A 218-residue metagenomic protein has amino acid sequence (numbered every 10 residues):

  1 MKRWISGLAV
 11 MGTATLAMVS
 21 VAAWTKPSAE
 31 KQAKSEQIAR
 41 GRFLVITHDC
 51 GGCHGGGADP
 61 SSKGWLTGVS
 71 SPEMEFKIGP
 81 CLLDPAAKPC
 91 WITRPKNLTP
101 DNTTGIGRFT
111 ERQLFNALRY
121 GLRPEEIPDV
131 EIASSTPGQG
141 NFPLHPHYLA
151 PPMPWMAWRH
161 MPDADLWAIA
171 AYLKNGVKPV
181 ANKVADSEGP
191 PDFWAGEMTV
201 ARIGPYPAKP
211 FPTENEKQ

Functional and structural regions predicted by a protein language model:
M1-G12: Bacterial N-terminal signal peptides that target proteins for export
S6, I38, E111, D163-L166: Short functional linear motifs
M18-Q32: Bacterial Sec-dependent signal peptides at the C-terminal "C-region" and cleavage site
A33-E36, G55-T93, R123-Q218: Flexible coil segments in periplasmic/lumen-exposed cytochrome c-class electron-transfer proteins
R40, T99-I106, P154-R159: Second-shell loop/turn segments in exported
F43-G55, K96, Q113-R119, W167-A171: C-type cytochrome heme c attachment motif
G52, P60-K63, G105-R108: Short, solvent-exposed loop/turn elements at domain surfaces
K77, C81-N116: Peptidoglycan-targeting cell-wall enzymes and recognition modules
